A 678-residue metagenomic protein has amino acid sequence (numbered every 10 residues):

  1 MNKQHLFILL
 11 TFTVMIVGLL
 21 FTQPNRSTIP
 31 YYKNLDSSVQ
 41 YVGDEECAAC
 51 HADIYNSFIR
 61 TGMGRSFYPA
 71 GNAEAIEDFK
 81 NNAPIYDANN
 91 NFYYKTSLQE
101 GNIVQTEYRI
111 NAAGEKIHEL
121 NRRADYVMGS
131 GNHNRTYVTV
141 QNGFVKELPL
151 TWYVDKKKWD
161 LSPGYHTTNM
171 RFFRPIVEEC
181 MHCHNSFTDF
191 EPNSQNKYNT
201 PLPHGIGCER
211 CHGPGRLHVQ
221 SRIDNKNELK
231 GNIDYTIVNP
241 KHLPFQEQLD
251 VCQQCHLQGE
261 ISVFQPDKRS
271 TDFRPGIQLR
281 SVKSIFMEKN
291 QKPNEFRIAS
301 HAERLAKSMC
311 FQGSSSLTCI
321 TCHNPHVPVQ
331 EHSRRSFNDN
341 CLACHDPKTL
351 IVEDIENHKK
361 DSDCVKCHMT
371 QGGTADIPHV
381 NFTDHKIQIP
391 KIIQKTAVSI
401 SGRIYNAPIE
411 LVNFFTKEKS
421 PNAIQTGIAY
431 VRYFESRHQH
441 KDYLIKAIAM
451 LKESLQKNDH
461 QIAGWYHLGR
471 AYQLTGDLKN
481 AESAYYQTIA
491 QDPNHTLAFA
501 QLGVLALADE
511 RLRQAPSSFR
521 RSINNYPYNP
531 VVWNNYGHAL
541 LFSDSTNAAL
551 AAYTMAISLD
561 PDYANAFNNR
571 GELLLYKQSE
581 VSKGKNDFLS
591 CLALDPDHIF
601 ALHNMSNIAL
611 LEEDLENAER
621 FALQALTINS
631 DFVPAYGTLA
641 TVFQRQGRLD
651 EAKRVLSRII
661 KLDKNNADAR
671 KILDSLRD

Functional and structural regions predicted by a protein language model:
N25-Y31, S38, D53-M128, T136-Q141 (+3 more regions): Primarily the internal scaffold of c-type cytochrome electron-transfer domains, especially repeated/multiheme c-type
I428, R470, V504, H538 (+4 more regions): Residue-level recognition of tetratricopeptide repeat
H440-A449, T475-Q487, A508-R521, F542-M555 (+3 more regions): Structural signature of tandem alpha-helical TPR/SEL1-like repeats, specifically the intra-repeat loop/turn
K457, Q491, N525-Y526, L559 (+3 more regions): Structural marker of alpha-solenoid helical repeat scaffolds
I462-A463, T496-L497, P530-V531, A564-N565 (+3 more regions): Helix-start (N-cap) detector for alpha-helical repeat units in TPR-like alpha-solenoids, especially tetratricopeptide
Q473, A500, L507, N534 (+6 more regions): Position-specific recognition of the canonical hydrophobic site in helix A of tetratricopeptide repeat
L611, G637-T641, R645-D678: Terminal, low-structured helical/coil segments at or just beyond the last alpha-helical repeat
